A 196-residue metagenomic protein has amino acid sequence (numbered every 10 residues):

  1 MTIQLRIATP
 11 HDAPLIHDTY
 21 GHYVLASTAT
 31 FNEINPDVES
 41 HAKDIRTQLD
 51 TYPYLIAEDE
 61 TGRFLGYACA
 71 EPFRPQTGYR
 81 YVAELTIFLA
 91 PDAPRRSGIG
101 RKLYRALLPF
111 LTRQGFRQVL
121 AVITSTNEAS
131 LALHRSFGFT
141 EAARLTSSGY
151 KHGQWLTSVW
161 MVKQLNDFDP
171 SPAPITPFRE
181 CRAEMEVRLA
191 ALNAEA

Functional and structural regions predicted by a protein language model:
Q4-I16: A short beta-loop-alpha structural element at the N-terminal edge of CoA-dependent acyl/N-acetyltransferase catalytic
H17, G21-D44: Conserved GNAT-fold acetyl-CoA-binding loop/helix
P36-P94, Y104-R105, Q164-N166: Acetyl-CoA-dependent GNAT
C69, L120-I123, R135, T140-T157 (+2 more regions): Conserved catalytic-core motifs of GNAT/GCN5-like acyltransferases
R96-P109, A132-S136: Conserved acetyl-CoA-binding loop-helix of GNAT-fold acetyltransferases
S97-G98, D169-R179: Short, charged, solvent-exposed linker or helix-capping segments at domain edges/interfaces that act as flexible hinges
L111-I123: Conserved GNAT acetyl-CoA-binding A-motif
P174-A196: Short, cationic low-complexity segments
